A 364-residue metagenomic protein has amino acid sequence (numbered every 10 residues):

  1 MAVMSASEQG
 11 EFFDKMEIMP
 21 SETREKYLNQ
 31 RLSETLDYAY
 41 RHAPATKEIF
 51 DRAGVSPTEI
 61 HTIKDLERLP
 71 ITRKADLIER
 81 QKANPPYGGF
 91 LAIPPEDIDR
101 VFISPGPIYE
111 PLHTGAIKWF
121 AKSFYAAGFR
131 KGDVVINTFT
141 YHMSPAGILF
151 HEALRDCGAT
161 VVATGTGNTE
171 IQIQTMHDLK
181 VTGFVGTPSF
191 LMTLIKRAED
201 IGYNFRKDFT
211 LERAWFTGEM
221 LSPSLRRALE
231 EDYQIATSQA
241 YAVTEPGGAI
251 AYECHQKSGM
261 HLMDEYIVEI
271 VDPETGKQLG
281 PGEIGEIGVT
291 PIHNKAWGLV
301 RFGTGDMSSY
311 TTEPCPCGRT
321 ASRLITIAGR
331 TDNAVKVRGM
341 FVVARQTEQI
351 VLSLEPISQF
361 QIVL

Functional and structural regions predicted by a protein language model:
M1-A126, R130-K131, T275: Nucleotide 5′-phosphate-binding alpha/beta core
A2-Y40, P44, C157-L364: Active-site glycine/GP-rich loop and adjacent strand/helix microenvironment that borders small-molecule binding pockets
I63-L66, V134-M143, L154, N168-Q172 (+1 more regions): Short, glycine/charge-rich beta-strand/loop segments that flank catalytic centers and engage negatively charged groups
E96, G115-W119, H142-A146, T164-N168: Short secondary-structure boundary/capping elements
S104-P105, V135, L154, V268: Hydrophobic alpha-helical segments that mediate membrane insertion or helix-helix packing
Y125-V161: Conserved AMP-binding loop of ANL adenylate-forming enzymes
